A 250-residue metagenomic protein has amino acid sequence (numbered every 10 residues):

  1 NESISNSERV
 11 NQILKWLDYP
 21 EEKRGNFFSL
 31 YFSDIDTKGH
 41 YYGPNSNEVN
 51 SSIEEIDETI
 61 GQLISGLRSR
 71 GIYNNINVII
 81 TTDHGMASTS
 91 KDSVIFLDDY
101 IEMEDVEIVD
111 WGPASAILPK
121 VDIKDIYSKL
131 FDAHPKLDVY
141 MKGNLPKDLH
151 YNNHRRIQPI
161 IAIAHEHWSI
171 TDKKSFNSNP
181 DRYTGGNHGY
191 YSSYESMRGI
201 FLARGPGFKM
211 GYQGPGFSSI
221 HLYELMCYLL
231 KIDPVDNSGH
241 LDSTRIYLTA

Functional and structural regions predicted by a protein language model:
N1-K23, L222-L225, H240-Y247: Active-site-proximal alpha/beta segments of enzymes that process anionic O-linked groups
I4-D18, I35-I76, M226: A long, amphipathic alpha-helix that forms part of the scaffold/cap immediately adjacent to metal-dependent active
K23-D36, M197: Short coil-to-beta-strand
F27-Y31, I79, L202: Structural motif
S33, H84-M86, G207: Catalytic metal-binding/acid-base residues of hydrolase active sites
H40-G43, S90-S93, K173-S175: Short, solvent-exposed loop/turn and secondary-structure capping segments
N75, T82-K120: Acidic/histidine-rich catalytic neighborhood
D110-Q213, F217-L225: Active-site neighborhoods of enzymes that stabilize oxyanions during catalysis
